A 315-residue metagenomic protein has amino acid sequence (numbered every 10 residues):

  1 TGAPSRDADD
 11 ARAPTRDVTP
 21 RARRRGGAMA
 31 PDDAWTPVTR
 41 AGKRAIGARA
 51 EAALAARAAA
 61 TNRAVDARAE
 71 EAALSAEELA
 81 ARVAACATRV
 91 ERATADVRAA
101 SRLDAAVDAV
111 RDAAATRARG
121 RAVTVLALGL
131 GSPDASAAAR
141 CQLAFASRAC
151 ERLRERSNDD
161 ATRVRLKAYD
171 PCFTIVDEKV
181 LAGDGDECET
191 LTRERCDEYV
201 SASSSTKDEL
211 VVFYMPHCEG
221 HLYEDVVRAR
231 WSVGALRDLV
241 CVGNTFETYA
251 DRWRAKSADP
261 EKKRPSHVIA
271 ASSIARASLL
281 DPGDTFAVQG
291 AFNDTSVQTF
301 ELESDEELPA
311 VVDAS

Functional and structural regions predicted by a protein language model:
T1, T15-T19, V211, M215: Generic hydrophobic/packing signal
G2-D17, R24-A28: Compositionally biased, low-complexity flexible segments
R6, P20-R21, R49, A314: Compositionally biased, intrinsically disordered low-complexity segments
T19-R23, A41-G42: Intrinsically disordered, low-complexity, serine/threonine- and charge-rich segments
A30-L126, G131-D134, A138-R156, V164 (+1 more regions): Domain-level detector for long C-terminal conserved domains
